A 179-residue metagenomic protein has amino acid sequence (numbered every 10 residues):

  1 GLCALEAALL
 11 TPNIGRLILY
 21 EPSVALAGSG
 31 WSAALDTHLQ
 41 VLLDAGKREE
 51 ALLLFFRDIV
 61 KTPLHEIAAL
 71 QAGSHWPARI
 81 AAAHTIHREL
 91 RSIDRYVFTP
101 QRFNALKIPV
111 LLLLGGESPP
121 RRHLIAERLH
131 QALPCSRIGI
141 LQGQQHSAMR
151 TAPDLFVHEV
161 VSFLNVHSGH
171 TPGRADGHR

Functional and structural regions predicted by a protein language model:
G1-G28: Conserved hydrolase catalytic core segment
E6-P12, Q131, H158, S162: Short, well-ordered alpha-helices that flank and scaffold nucleotide-derived cofactor binding pockets
P22, L26-H75, H87-L90: Helix-rich cap/lid subdomain of alpha/beta-hydrolase
W31, R122-I125, A152-P153: Residues at alpha-helix caps and immediate loop-helix transition turns in enzyme cores, especially N- and C-cap
H38, E50, L54, T85 (+2 more regions): Alpha-helical elements of Rossmann-like donor-binding domains used by nucleotide-donor carbohydrate transfer enzymes
A78-Q131, R137-I140, A148: Conserved serine/cysteine hydrolase catalytic core
P134-R179: Catalytic active-site module of serine/aspartate enzymes centered on a nucleophile-bearing elbow/loop
